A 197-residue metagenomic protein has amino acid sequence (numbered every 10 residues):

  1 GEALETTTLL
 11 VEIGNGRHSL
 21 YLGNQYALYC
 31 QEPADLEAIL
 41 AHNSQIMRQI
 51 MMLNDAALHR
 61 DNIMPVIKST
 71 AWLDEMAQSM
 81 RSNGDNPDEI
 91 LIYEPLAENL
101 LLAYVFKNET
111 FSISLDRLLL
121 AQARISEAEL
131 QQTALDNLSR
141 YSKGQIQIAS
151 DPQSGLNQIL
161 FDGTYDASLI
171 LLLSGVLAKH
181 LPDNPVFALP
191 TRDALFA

Functional and structural regions predicted by a protein language model:
G1, G163-H180: Short amphipathic alpha-helix segments
E2-D162: Charged, alpha-helical interface segments at or near domain boundaries
S142-Q145, L177-N184: Short amphipathic beta-strand starts and helix->beta connectors
V186-T191: Basic polyanion-binding and macromolecular-assembly surfaces
D193-A197: Short cationic amphipathic helices and targeting signals
